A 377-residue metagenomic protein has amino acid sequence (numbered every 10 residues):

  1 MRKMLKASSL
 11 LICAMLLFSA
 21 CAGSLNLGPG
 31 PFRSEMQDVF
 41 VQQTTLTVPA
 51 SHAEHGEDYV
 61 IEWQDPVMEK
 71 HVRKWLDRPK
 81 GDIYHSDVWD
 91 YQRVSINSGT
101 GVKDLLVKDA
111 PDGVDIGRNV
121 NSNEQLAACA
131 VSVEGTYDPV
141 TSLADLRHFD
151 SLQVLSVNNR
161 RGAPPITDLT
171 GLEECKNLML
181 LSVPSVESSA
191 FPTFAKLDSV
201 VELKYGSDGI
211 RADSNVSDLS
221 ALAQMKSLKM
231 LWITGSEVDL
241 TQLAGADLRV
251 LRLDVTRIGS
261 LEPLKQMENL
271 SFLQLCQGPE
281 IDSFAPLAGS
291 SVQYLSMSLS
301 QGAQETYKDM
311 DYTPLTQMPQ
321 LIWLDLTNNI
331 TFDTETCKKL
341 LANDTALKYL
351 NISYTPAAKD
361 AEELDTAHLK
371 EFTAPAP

Functional and structural regions predicted by a protein language model:
M1-A7: Positively charged n-region of N-terminal signal peptides that target proteins for export
A7-L16: Sec-dependent N-terminal signal peptides
F18-A20: C-terminal motif of bacterial Sec signal peptides marking the signal peptidase cleavage site
A22-L25: Bacterial signal peptide processing site
T44-D82: Surface-exposed cap/linker segments adjacent to membranes
A50-E57, A361-P377: Membrane-proximal C-terminal cap and juxtamembrane stalk of leucine-rich repeat ectodomains
R93-T141, S151-G171, N177-A190, S199-D218 (+8 more regions): Concave beta-strand-loop units of leucine-rich repeat
